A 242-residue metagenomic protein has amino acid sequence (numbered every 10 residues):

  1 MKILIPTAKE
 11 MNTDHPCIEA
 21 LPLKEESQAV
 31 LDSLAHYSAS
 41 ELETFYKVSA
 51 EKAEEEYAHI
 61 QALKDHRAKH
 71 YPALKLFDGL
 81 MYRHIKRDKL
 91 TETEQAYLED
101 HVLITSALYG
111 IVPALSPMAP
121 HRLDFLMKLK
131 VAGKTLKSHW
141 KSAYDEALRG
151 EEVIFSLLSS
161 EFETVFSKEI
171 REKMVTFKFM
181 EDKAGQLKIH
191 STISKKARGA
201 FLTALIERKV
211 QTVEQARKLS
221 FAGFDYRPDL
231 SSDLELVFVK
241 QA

Functional and structural regions predicted by a protein language model:
K2-K89: Active-site helix-to-loop segments that bind/position phosphate- or nucleotide-bearing substrates and donors across
K86-A242: Internal, well-folded beta-alpha domain core
